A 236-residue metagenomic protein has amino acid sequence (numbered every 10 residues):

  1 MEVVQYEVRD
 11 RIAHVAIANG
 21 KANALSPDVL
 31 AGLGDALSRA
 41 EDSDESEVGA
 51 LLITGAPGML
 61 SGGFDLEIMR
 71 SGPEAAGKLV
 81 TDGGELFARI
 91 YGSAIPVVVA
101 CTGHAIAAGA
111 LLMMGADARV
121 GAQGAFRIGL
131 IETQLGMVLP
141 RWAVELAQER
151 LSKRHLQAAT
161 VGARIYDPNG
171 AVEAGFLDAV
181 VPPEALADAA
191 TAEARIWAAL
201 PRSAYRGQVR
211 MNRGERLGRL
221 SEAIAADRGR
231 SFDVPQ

Functional and structural regions predicted by a protein language model:
M1-T54, A88: Conserved CoA-thioester-binding segment of acyl-CoA-metabolizing enzymes
V15, I53, L112-M114, A171 (+1 more regions): Hydrophobic/aromatic residues within transmembrane alpha-helices of multi-pass small-molecule transporters
E47, G55-L86: Glycine- (often His-adjacent) and acidic-residue-rich active-site loop that binds/positions the CoA thioester
F87-L135: Glycine-rich beta-to-alpha active-site loop
A118, A158, G162-R164, G170 (+1 more regions): Well-ordered beta-strand positions
G121-F126, V172-A223: C-terminal long alpha-helix characteristic of the crotonase
A143-R154: Hydrophobic, secondary-structure "cap" segments at the distal end of domains
